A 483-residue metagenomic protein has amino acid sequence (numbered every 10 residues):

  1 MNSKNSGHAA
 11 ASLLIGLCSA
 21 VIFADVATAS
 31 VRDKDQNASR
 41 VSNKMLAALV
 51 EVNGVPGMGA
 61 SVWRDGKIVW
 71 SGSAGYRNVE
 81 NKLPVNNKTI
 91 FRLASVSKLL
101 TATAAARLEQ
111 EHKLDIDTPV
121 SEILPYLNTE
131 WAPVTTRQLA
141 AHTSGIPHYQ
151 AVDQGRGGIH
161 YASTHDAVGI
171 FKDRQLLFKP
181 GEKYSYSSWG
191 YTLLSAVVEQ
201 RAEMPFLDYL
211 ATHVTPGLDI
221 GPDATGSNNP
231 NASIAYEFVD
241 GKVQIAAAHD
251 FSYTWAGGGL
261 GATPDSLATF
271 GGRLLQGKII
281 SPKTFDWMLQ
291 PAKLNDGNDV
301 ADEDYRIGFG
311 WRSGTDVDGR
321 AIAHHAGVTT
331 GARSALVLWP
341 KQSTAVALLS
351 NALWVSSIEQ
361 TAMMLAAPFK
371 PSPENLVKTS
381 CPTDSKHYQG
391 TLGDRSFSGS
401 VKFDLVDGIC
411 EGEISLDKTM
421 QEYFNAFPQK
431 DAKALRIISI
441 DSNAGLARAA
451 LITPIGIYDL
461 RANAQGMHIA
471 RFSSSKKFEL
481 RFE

Functional and structural regions predicted by a protein language model:
N2-L13: Bacterial N-terminal signal peptides that target proteins for export
S12-I22: Bacterial N-terminal signal peptides
A24-A29: Boundary at the C-terminal end of the N-terminal hydrophobic targeting segment
S30-G72, D208-T212, P216, A248-E483: Catalytic loop of the DD-peptidase/beta-lactamase superfamily, centered on the K-T-G motif and neighboring
S30-V31, Y76-N78, P119-Y126, V152-G157: Short linear capping/connector segments at secondary-structure termini
L49-G59, E80-Q138, F178-W189, W255 (+1 more regions): Short active-site loop at a secondary-structure junction that contains or immediately precedes the catalytic residue(s)
Y76-N78, W131-T330, S334-A335: Short, surface-exposed loop or secondary-structure junction motifs that flank catalytic or metal-binding residues
R77-N86, S356-M364: A short, polar/charged loop-to-alpha-helix boundary motif
